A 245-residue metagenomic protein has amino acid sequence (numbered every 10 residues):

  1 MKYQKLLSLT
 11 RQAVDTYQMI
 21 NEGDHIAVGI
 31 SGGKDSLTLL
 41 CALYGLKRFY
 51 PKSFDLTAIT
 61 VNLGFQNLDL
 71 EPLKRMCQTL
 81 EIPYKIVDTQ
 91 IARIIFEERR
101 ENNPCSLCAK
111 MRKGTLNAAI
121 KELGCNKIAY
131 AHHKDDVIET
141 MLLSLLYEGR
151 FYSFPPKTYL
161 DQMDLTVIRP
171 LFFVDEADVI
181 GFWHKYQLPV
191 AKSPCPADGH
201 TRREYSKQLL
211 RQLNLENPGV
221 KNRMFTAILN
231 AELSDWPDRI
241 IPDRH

Functional and structural regions predicted by a protein language model:
M1-E139, Y147-R150, A177-K185: ATP-dependent adenylation/nucleotidyltransferase module used to activate substrates
Y3, A109, G199-R202, S206 (+2 more regions): Generic structural signal for well-ordered, non-membrane alpha-helical segments in soluble metabolic enzymes
L9, A13, L145, L209-Q212 (+2 more regions): Residues that form generic nucleotide/phosphate-binding pockets
Y17, L46, Y50, L213-E216 (+2 more regions): Solvent-exposed amphipathic alpha-helical surface segments
L56, D135-L215: Catalytic subdomain that performs nucleotidyl-dependent activation
L63, A197, I228: Glycine-rich beta-alpha junction loops
R93, Y130, P194-D198, V220: Short, surface-exposed helix-loop/turn micro-motifs enriched in polar/charged residues
L215, G219-H245: A short, charged, Gly/Pro-tolerant segment at domain boundaries
